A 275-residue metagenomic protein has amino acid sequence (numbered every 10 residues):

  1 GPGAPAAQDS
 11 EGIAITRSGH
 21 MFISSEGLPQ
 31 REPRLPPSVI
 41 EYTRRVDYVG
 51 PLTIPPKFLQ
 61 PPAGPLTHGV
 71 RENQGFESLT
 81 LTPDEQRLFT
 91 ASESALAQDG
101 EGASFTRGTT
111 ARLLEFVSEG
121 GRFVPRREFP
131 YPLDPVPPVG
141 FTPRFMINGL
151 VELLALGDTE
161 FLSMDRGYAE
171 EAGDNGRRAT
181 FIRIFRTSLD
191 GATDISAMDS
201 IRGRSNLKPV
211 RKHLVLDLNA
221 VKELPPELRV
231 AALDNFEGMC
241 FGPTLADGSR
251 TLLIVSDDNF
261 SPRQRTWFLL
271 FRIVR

Functional and structural regions predicted by a protein language model:
G1-R275: Sequence/structural signature of beta-propeller domains
